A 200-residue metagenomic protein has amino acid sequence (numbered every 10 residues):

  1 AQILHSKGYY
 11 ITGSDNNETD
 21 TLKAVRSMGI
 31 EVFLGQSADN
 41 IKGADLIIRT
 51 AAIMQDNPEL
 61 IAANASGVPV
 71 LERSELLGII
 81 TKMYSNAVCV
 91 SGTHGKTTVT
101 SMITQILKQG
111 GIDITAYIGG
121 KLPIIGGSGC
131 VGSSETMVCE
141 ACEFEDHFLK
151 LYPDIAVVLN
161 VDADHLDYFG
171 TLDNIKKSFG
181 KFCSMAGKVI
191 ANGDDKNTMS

Functional and structural regions predicted by a protein language model:
I3, R26, N40, A51 (+1 more regions): Phosphate-binding loop of NTP-binding sites
K7-A24, I114: NAD(P)-binding Rossmann-fold cofactor-contacting core
G8, G29, G111: Short glycine-rich hinge loops at helix-strand junctions in the catalytic core of two-component histidine kinases
T12, E31-F33, L71: General small-molecule cofactor/ligand-binding pocket signal
N16, Q36-S37, A51: Residue immediately C-terminal to the conserved phosphorylatable aspartate in receiver
R26-K42: Glycine-rich, highly charged phosphate/nucleotide-binding loops
